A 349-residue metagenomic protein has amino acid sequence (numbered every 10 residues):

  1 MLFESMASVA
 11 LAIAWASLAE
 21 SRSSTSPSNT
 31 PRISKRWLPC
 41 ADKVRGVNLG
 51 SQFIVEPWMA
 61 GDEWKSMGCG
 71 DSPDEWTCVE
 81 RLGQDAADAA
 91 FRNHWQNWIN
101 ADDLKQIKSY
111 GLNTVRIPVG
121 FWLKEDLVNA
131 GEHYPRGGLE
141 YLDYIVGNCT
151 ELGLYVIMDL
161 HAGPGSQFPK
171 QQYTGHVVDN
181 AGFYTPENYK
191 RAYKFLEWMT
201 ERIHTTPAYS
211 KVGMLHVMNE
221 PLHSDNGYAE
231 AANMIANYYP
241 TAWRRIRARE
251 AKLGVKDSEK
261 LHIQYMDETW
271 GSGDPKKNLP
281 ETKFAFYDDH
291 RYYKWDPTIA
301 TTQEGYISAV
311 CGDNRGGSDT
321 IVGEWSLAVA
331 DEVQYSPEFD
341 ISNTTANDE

Functional and structural regions predicted by a protein language model:
M1-T25: Fungal secretory targeting signals
E20-E56: N-terminal module-boundary/linker segments of secreted carbohydrate-active enzymes
V44-L49, V55, N113-V119, V156-M158 (+5 more regions): Structural recognition of the beta-strand scaffold that forms the well-ordered cores of secreted hydrolase catalytic
S51, V55-R136: Active-site-adjacent substrate/metal-binding segments within catalytic domains of carbohydrate-active enzymes
P57-S72, H133-R136, G165-F183, E338-T344: Aromatic- and acidic-residue-enriched segments that line the glycan-binding/catalytic groove of carbohydrate-active
D88-V115, A130-A162, Y173-M214: An active-site-proximal structural segment forming one wall of the substrate-binding cleft that immediately precedes
L123-L127, P164-T174, S224, A330-V333: Short acidic/His/Gly/Ser-rich catalytic and metal-binding motifs that mark active-site loops of diverse hydrolases
P207, M214, E220-E349: Extracellular glycoside hydrolase catalytic/binding regions
